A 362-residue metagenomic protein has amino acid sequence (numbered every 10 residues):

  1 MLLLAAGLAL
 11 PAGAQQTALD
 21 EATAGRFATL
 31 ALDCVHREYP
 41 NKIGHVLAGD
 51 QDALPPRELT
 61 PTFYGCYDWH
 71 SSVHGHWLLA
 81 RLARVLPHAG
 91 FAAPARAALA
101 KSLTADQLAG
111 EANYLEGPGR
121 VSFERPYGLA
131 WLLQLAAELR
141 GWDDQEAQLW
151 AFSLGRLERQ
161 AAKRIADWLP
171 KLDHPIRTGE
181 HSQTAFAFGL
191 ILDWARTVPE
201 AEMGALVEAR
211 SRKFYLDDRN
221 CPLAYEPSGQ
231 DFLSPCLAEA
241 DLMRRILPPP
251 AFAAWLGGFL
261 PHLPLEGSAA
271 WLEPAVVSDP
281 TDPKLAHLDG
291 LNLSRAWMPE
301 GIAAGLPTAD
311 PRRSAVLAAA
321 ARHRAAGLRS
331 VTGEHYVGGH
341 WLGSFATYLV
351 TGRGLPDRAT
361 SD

Functional and structural regions predicted by a protein language model:
M1-A9: Bacterial N-terminal signal peptides
Q15-L30, C34, W142, I246-G267 (+1 more regions): Terminal, non-catalytic domain-edge segments
Q16-E21, R57-V73, N113-A130, K171-T184 (+3 more regions): Solvent-exposed loop and edge beta-strand segments that line ligand/cofactor-binding and catalytic clefts
Q16-Y64: Low-complexity, Ser/Thr/Pro/Gly-enriched N-terminal "stalk/linker" regions
D20-A31, G90-D106, Q145-W168, E200-D218 (+2 more regions): Extended, well-ordered alpha-helical scaffold segments
S71-L82, E124-R140, S182-R196, F232-R245 (+2 more regions): Well-ordered alpha-helical segments within folded domains of soluble proteins
V73, L82-V198: Extended ligand-binding groove/face enriched in aromatic
R164-E239: Loop-centered beta-sheet repeat module
